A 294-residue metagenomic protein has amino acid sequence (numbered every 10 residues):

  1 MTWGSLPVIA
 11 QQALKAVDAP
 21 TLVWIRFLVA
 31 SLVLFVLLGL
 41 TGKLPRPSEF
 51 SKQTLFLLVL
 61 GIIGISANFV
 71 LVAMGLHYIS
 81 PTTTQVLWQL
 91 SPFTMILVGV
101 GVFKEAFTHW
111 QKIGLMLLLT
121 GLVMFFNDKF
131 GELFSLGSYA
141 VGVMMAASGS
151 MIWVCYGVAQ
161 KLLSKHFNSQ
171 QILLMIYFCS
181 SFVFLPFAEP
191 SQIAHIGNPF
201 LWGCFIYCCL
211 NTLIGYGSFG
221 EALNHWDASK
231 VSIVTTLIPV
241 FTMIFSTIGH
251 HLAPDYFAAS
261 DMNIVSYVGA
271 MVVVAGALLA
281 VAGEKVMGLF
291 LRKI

Functional and structural regions predicted by a protein language model:
M1-L32, S80-T83, I152-C179, A228-K230 (+1 more regions): Juxtamembrane helix-loop-helix junctions in multi-pass membrane proteins
T2-I9, G39-W88, V123-M124, C208-W226: Specific transmembrane alpha-helical segments of multi-pass solute transporters/efflux pumps, especially DMT/EamA
V8, L34, M95-L97, G101 (+3 more regions): Transmembrane alpha-helical segments that form core, pore/gating elements of small-molecule transporters/exporters
A16-A67, T94, V98, M151-C155 (+4 more regions): Transmembrane alpha-helices of multi-pass small-molecule transport proteins
A16-W24, E49-L55, N127-S150, E189-I206 (+1 more regions): Juxtamembrane helix-entry segments on the extracytoplasmic side of multipass membrane proteins
I25, I65, F69, T83-L90 (+2 more regions): Helix-helix packing/entry segments at the starts of transmembrane helices
F27, N127-D128, L201, T236-I294: C-terminal-most transmembrane helix of multi-pass membrane proteins
S48, W88, K104-M124, Y139 (+2 more regions): Loop-to-transmembrane alpha-helix entry segments
